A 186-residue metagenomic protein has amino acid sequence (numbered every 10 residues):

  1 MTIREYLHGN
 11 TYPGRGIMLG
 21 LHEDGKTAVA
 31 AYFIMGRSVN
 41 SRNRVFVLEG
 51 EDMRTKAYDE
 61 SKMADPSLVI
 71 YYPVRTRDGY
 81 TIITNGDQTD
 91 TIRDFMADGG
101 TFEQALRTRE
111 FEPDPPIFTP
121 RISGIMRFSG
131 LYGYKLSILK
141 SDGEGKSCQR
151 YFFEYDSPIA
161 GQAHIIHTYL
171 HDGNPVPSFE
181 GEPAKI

Functional and structural regions predicted by a protein language model:
M1-I186: Conserved short alpha-helical segments that host acidic/polar catalytic motifs at enzyme active sites
